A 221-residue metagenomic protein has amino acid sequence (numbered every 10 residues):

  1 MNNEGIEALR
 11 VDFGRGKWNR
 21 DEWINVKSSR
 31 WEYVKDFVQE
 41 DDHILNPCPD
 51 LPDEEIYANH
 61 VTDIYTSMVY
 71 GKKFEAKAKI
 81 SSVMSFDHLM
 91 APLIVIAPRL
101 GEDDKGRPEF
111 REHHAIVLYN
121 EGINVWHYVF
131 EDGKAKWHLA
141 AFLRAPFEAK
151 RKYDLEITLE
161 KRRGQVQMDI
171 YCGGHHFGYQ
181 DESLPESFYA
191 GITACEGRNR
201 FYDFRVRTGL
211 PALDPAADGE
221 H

Functional and structural regions predicted by a protein language model:
M1-K77, S81-V83, A212-H221: Low-complexity, Ser/Thr/Pro/Gly-rich disordered linker/stalk regions
N46-F130: Secretory/extracellular carbohydrate-interaction modules and structurally similar beta-sandwich "look-alikes"
D63-K72, A140-F147, G191: Beta-strand-rich interaction surfaces with strong enrichment in secreted/lumenal proteins
S82, E148-R162, V166-C172: Short tryptophan-centered beta-strand motifs in secreted/extracellular beta-sheet-rich domains of glycan-recognition
L93-V95, D169-Y171, R205: Beta-strand signatures of extracellular beta-sandwich domains
E131-E156: Short, aromatic/His-centered strand-loop micro-motif at the edge of beta-sheets
F177-R205: Flexible glycan-contacting loops in extracellular carbohydrate-active proteins
G197-H221: Extracellular polysaccharide-targeting segments
